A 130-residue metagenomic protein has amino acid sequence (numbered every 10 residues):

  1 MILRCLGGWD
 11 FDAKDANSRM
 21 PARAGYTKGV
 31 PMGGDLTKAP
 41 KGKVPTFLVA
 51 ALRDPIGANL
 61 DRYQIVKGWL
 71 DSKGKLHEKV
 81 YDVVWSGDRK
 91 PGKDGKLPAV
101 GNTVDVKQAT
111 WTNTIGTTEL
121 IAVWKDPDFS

Functional and structural regions predicted by a protein language model:
M1-S130: C-terminal functional module detector
